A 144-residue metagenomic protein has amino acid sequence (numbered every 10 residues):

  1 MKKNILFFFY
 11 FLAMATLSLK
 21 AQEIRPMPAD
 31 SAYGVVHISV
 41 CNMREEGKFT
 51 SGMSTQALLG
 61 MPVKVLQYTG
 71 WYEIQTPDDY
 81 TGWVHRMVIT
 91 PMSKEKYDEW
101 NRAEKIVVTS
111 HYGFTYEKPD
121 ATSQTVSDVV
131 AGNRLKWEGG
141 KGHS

Functional and structural regions predicted by a protein language model:
M1-M27: Bacterial Sec-dependent N-terminal signal peptides
F8-F11, T50, T122-S123: Generic hydrophobic-segment detector
Q22-S31, K48, L59-K64, T76-F114 (+1 more regions): Boundary regions of SH3-family modules and the immediately adjacent low-complexity/disordered segments in eukaryotic
P28-L58, L66-Y68: Start-of-domain marker
S39, T69-G70, G140-S144: Beta-strand-connecting loop/turn residues
